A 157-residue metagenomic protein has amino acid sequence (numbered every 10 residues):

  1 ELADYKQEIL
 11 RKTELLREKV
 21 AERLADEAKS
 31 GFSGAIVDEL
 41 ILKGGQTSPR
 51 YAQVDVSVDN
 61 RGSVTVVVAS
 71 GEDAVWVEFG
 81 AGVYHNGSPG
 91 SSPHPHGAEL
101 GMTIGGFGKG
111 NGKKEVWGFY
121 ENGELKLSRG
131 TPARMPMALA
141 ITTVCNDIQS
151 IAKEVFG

Functional and structural regions predicted by a protein language model:
E1-A74, N86-G157: Short, Lys/Arg-rich flexible segments
E78: His/Glu-rich zincin catalytic helix
